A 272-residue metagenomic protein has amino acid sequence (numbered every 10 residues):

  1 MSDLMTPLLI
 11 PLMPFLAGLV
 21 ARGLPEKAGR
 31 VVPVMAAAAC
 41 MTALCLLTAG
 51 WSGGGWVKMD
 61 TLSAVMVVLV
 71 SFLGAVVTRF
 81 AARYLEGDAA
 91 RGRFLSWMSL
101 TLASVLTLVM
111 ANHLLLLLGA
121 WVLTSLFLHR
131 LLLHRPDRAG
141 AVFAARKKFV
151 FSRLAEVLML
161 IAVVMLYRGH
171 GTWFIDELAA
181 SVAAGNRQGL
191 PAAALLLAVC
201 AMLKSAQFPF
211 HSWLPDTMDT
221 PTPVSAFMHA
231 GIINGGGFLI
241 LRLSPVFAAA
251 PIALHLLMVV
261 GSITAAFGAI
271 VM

Functional and structural regions predicted by a protein language model:
M1-S96, G171-A180, S212, R242: Transmembrane helix-loop-helix hairpins at membrane boundaries of multipass inner-membrane proteins
L9-M13, L118-F127: Hydrophobic core segments of alpha-helical transmembrane domains in multi-pass membrane proteins
V76-L117, F127-M272: Hydrophobic transmembrane alpha-helices and their helix-loop junctions in integral membrane proteins
